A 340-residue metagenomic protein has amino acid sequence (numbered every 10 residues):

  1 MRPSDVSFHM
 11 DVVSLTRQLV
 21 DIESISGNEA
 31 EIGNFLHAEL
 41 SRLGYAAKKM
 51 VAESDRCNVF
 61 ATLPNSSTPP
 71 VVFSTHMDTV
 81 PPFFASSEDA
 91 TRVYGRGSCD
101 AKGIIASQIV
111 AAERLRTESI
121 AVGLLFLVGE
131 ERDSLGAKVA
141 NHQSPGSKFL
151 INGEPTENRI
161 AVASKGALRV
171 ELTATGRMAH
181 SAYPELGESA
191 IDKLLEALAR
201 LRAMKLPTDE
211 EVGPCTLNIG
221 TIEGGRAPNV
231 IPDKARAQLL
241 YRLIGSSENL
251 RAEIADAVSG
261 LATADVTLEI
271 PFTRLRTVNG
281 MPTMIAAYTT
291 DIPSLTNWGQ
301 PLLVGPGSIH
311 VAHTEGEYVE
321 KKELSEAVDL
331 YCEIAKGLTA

Functional and structural regions predicted by a protein language model:
R2-G97, L303: Acidic/His- and Gly-rich active-site-bordering loop/insert found across diverse amide/peptide-bond hydrolases
A30-N34, I105, R251-A255: Short, surface-exposed alpha-helical segments at coil->helix boundaries
K49, P155, V162, R169-A340: Metal-dependent amide/peptide-bond hydrolase catalytic core, centered on the "pita-bread" metallohydrolase fold
P70-V72, V93, K148-N152, R169-E171 (+1 more regions): Short glycine-aspartate micro-motif
Y94-A106, E131, E188-I191, K321 (+1 more regions): Short, conserved micro-motifs enriched in small and acidic residues
K102, A106-R169, T173, D209-E210: Acidic/histidine-rich catalytic neighborhood of metal-dependent amide-processing enzymes
